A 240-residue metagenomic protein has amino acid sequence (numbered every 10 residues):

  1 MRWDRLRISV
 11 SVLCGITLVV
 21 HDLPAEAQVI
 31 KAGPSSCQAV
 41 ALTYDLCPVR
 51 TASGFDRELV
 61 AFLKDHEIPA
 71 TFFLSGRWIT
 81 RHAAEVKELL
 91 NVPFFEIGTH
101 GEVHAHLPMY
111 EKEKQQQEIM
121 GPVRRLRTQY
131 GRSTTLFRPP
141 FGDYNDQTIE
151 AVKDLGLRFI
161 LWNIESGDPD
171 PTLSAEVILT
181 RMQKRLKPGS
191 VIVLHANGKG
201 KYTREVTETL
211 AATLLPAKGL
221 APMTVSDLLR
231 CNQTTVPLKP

Functional and structural regions predicted by a protein language model:
M1-V10: Bacterial N-terminal signal peptides that target proteins for export
S9-H21: Bacterial N-terminal signal peptides
L23, Q28-S36, H66, K201-P240: C-terminal domain-boundary segment and adjacent tail
E26-H106, K114, E118-R125: Active-site beta->alpha N-cap acidic-glycine motif
A41-T43, T99-G101, L161-I164, V191-A196: Short beta-strands and strand-loop turn motifs
L46-R50, G76-T80, F95, V103-H106 (+4 more regions): Solvent-exposed loop/turn segments at secondary-structure junctions within structured extracellular/periplasmic domains
A61-F73, E96, K112-D146, E150 (+2 more regions): CE4/NodB-like, metal-dependent polysaccharide N-deacetylase domain that modifies extracellular/periplasmic N-acetylated
D143, I149-R185, L220-N232: His/Asp/Glu-enriched short active-site or ligand-binding loop at hydrolase and phosphoryl-transfer sites
